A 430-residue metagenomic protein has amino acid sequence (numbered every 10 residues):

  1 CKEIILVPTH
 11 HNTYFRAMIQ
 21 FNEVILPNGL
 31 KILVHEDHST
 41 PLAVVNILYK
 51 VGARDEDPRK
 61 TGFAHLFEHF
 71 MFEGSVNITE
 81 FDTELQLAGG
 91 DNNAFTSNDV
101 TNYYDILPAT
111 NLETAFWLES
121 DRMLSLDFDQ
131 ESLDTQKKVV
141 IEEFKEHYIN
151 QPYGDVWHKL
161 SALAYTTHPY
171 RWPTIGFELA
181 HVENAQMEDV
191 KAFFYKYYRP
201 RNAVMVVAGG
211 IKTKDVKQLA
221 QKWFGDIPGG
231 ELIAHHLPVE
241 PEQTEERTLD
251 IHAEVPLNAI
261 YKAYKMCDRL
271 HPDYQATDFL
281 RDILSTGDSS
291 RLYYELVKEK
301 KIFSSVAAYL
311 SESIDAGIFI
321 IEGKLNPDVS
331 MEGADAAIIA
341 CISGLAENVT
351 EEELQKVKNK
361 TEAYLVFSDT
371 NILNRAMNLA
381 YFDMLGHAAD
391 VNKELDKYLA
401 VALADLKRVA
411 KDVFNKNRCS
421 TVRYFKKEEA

Functional and structural regions predicted by a protein language model:
I19-E23, S161-A203, H235-E240, L365 (+1 more regions): Histidine-acidic residue clusters that define the catalytic metal-binding segment of zinc metallopeptidase domains
N22, T166-T167, R171, R199-D268 (+1 more regions): An aromatic/glycine/proline-enriched structural segment found at the starts of mature extracellular/organellar domains
D37, N46-L48, A162, L232-R291 (+1 more regions): His/Glu-based metal-binding/catalytic segments typifying zinc-dependent metallopeptidases
V44-I106, W172-T174, T286-I302: M16/MPP (pitrilysin/insulinase) zinc-metallopeptidase core fold and M16-derived inactive scaffolds
E56, F70-G154, N184-N202: Active-site-adjacent, His/Asp/Glu-enriched structural segments that form or flank metal-binding and acid/base networks
G74, I106-V139, S311-S368: M16/insulysin-pitrilysin zinc metalloprotease superfamily fold
L87, V182, Y261-K265, L284-L325: A structural supersecondary motif
V204-V207, G344-A346, E353-A430: C-terminal regions of mature proteins
